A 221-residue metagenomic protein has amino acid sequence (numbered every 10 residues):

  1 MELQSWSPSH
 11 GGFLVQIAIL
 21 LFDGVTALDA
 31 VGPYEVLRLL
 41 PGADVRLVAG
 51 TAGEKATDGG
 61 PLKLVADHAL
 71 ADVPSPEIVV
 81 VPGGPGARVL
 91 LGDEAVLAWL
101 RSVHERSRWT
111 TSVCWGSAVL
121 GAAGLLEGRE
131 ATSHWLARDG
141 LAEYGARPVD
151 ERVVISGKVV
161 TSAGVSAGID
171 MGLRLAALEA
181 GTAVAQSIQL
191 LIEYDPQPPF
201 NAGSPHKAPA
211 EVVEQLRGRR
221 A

Functional and structural regions predicted by a protein language model:
M1-T110, S117-A122, R138-G140, R147-D150 (+2 more regions): Extended, subdomain-level signal for the structured scaffold at the beginning of enzyme domains
L21, S133, A163: Small/polar loops that bind or transfer phosphate-bearing groups
G53, W135, S156: Positions that flank functional sites
V80, T132, V154: Conserved beta-strand segments that form the floor/walls of ligand-binding pockets within enzyme and binding domains
T110-T111, T132, V149, V160: Structural detector of well-ordered beta-strand residues that form the stable sheet scaffold of enzyme domains
L125-E143: Short, glycine-/small-residue-rich phosphate/pyrophosphate-handling segment
D150-V165: Amphipathic alpha-helical segments enriched in hydrophobic/aromatic residues interleaved with Lys/Arg
